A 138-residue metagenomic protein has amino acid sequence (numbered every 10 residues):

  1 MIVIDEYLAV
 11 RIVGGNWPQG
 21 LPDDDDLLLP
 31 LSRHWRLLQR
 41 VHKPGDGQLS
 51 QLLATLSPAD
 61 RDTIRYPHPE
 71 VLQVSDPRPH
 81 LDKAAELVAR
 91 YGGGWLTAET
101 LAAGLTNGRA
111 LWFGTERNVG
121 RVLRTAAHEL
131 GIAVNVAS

Functional and structural regions predicted by a protein language model:
M1, G20-D24, Y66-H68, G104-N107: Flexible, charged surface loops at secondary-structure boundaries
M1, L29-P30, L105-S138: Acidic, PIN/NYN-like endoribonuclease modules and their adjacent C-terminal/linker elements
M1-L56: Short, well-structured N-terminal submotif of metal-dependent ribonuclease cores
M1-V10, A59-V74: An acidic intrinsically disordered interaction segment
W17-P22, L101, L123-R124: Short amphipathic alpha-helical segments and helix-helix/interface helices
D26, E70-Q73, A133-N135: Conserved beta-strand segments of alpha/beta enzyme cores
G45-L49, T55-D62, V119-L130: Short, aromatic/basic amphipathic alpha-helical patches
P69-N118, V122-L123: Active-site neighborhoods of divalent-metal-dependent phosphate/nucleic-acid chemistry enzymes
